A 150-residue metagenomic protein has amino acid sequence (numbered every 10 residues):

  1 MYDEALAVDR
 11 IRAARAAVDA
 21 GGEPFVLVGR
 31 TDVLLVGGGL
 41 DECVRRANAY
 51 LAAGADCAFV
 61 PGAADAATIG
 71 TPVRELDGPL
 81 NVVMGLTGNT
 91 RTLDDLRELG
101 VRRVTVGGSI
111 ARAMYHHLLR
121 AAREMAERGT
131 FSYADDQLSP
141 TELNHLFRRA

Functional and structural regions predicted by a protein language model:
M1-V82, L86-V106, A113-Y115: Alpha/beta enzyme core
A16, G108-A150: Extended, intrinsically disordered, low-complexity segments
